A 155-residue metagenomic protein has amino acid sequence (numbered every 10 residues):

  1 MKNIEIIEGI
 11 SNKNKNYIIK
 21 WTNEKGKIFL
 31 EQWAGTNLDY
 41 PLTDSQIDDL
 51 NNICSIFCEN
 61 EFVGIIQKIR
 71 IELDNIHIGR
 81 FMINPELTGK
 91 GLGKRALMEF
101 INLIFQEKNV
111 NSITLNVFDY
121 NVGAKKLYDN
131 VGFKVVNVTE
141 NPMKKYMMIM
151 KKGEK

Functional and structural regions predicted by a protein language model:
K2-E86, L103, E107, T139: Acetyl-CoA-dependent GNAT
N84-K90, D119-Y120: Active-site acidic-Proline motif in GNAT/NAT acetyltransferases
L87, G91-F100: Conserved acetyl-CoA pyrophosphate-binding loop and the N-cap/start of the following alpha-helix in GNAT-like
K94, D119-N137: Conserved active-site alpha-helix within GNAT-family acetyltransferase domains
E99, L103, K126-L127: Structural preference for long, well-ordered alpha-helical segments within the folded cores of structured domains
Q106-N116: Conserved GNAT acetyl-CoA-binding A-motif
L115-K125, N141-Y146, K151: Conserved beta-strand-loop-alpha-helix junction that forms the acyl-donor binding cleft
